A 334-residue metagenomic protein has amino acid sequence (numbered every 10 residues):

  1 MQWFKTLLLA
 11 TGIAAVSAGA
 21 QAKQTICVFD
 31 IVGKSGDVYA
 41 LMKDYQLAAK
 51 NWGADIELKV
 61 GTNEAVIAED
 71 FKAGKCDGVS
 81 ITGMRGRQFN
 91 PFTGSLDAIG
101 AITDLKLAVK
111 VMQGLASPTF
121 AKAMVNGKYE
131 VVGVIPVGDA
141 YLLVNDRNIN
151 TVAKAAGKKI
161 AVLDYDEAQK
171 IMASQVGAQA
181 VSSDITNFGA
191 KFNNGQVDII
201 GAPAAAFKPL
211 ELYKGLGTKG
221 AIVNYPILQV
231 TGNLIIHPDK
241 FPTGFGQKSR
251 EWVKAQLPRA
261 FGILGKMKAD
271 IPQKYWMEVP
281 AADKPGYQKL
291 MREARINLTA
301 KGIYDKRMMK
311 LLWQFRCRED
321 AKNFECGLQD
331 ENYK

Functional and structural regions predicted by a protein language model:
M1-L8: Bacterial N-terminal signal peptides that target proteins for export
L9-V16: Hydrophobic alpha-helical targeting segments used for export or membrane insertion
V16-A22: Sec/Tat signal peptide C-region and signal peptidase I cleavage site
K23-W52, E130-N194, D198: Bilobed "Venus flytrap"/periplasmic-binding protein-like clamshell domains and structurally analogous long
C27-L107: Extracytoplasmic small-molecule ligand-binding "clamshell" domains of the periplasmic binding protein/Venus flytrap
F71-I81, A178-Q179, N194-P203: Alpha-to-beta junction loops
K72, T82-Q175, L212, P226-Y333: Contiguous mixed-secondary-structure segments that line small-molecule binding/active-site clefts of soluble domains
G83-T93, G189-N194, I199-Y225: A ligand-binding cleft/hinge motif common to bilobed small-molecule-binding domains
